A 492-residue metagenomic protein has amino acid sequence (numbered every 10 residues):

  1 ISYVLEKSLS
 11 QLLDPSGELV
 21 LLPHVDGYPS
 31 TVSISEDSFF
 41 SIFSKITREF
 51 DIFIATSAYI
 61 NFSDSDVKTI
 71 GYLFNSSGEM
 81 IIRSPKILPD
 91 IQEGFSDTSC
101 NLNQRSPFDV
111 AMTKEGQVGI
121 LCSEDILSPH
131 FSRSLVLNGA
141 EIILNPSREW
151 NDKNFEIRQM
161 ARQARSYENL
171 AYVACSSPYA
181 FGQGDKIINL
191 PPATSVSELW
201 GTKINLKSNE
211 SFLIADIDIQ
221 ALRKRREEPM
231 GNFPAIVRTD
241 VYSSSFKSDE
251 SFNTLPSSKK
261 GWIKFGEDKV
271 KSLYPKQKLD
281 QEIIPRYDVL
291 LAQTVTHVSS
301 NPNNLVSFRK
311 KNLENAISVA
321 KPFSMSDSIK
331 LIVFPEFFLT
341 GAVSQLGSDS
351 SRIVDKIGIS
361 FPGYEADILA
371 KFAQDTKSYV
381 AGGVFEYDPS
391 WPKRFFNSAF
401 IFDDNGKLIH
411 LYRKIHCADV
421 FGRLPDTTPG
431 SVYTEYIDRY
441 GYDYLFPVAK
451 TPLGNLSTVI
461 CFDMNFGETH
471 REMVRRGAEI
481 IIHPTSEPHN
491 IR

Functional and structural regions predicted by a protein language model:
I1-S2, S272-V306, K310: Short beta-strand segments enriched in small/hydrophobic residues
S2-R83, E149-A171, R309-K310, E314-K414 (+2 more regions): Cys-nucleophile CN-hydrolase/nitrilase-fold catalytic domain and related Cys-dependent amidase chemistry that acts on
S41, N61-I142, S147-A164, L190-P192 (+4 more regions): Active-site catalytic loop in hydrolytic enzyme cores
S96-D97, H297-K311, S348, G358 (+1 more regions): Acidic/histidine-rich helix-loop elements that form or flank divalent-metal/phosphate-binding sites at the catalytic
N103, V110, S177-R286: C-terminal beta-strand edge segments of enzyme domains
L170-P178: Short, flexible loop segments at boundaries between secondary-structure elements
